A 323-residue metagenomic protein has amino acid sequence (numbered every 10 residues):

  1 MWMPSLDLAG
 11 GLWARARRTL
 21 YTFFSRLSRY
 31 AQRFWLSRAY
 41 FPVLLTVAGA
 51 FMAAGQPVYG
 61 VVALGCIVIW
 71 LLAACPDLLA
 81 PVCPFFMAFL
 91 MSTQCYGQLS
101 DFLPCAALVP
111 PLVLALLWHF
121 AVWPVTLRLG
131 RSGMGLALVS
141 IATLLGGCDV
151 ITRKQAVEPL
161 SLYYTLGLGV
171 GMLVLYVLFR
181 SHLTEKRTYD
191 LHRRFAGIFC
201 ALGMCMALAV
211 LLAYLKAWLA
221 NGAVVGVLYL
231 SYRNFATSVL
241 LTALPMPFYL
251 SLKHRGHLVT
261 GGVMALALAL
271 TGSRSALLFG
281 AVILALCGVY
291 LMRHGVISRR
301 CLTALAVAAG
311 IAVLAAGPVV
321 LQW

Functional and structural regions predicted by a protein language model:
M1-C148, T184-R193, L250-R255, I297-L305: Transmembrane signal-anchor hairpin modules in multi-pass inner-membrane enzymes, especially those that act on
S37, T46, L138-I141, L168-M172 (+4 more regions): Hydrophobic alpha-helical membrane-embedded or membrane-associated segments
A53, A207, A308-Q322: Transmembrane signal-anchor helices characteristic of membrane glycosylation enzymes that use polyprenol
A54-Y59, Q98-A107, Y164-T165, G226-T242 (+1 more regions): Membrane-interface micro-motifs in multi-pass membrane enzymes
I67, G171-V174, D190-N221, L230-H294 (+2 more regions): Alpha-helical transmembrane segments of multi-pass inner-membrane proteins
T93-G97, G147-A156, Y214-A220: Juxtamembrane "helix-exit" motif on the non-cytosolic side of transmembrane helices
C105-L112, G133-G146, A156-R180, S238-V239: Aromatic-anchored transmembrane helix interface
V113-L116, S140-G147, L211, G288-L291 (+1 more regions): Hydrophobic membrane-targeting signal helices
